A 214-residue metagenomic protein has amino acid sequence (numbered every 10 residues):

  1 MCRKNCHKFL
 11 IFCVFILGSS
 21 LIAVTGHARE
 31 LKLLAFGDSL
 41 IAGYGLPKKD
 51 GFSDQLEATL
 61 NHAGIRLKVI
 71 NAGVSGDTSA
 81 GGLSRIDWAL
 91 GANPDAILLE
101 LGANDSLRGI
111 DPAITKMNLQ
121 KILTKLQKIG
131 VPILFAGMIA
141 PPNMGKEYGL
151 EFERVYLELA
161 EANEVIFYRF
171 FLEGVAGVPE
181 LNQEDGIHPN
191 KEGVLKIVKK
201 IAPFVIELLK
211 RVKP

Functional and structural regions predicted by a protein language model:
M1-C13: Bacterial N-terminal signal peptides that target proteins for export
I11-L21: Bacterial N-terminal signal peptides
H27-S75, R85-N93: Serine-esterase "nucleophile elbow" of acetyl-processing enzymes
Q55, I65, G81-P214: Alpha-helical cap/lid subdomain in secreted, periplasmic, or secretory-pathway luminal O-acyl-processing enzymes
G76-A80: N-terminal helical cap/lid subdomain that shapes the substrate entry/recognition surface in HAD-like hydrolases
